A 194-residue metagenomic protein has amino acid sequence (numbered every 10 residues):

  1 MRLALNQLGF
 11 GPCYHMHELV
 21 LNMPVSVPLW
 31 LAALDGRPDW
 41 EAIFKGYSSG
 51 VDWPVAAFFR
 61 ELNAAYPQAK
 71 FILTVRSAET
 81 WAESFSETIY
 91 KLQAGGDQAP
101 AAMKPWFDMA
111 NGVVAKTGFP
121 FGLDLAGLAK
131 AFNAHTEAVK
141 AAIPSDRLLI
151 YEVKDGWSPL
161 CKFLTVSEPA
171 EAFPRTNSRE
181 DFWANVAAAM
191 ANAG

Functional and structural regions predicted by a protein language model:
M1-K45: PAPS-dependent sulfotransferase catalytic core
M1-L8, N63, S84-S86, Y151-E168: PAPS/PAP-binding and catalytic site of the sulfotransferase fold
M16, V51-V55, V75-R76, Y151-V153: Short His-Asn-centered micro-motif
F58, F132-V139, G156: Alpha-helical packing segments of well-folded alpha/beta enzyme cores
L62-E87, L160: Conserved phosphate-donor/acceptor-positioning beta-strand/loop module used by diverse small-molecule
A69, R76, G122-K130, A142-P159: Phosphate-binding beta-loop-alpha motif at adenosine-nucleotide cofactor sites
P105-T136: A conserved mid-domain beta-alpha-beta active-site/ligand-binding segment of alpha/beta enzyme cores
A110-T117, P169-G194: PAPS-dependent sulfotransferase catalytic core
